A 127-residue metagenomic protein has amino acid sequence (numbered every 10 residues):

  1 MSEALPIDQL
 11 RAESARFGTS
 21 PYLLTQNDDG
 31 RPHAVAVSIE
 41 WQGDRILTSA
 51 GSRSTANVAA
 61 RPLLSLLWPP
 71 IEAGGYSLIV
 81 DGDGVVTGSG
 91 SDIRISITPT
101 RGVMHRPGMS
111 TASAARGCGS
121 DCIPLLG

Functional and structural regions predicted by a protein language model:
M1, D8, P32-A36, V58-A60: A generic structural signal for ordered alpha-helices
M1-T19: Short, basic/aromatic recognition patches
L10, P21-L24, L67: Short secondary-structure capping/turn segments at boundaries of alpha-helices and beta-strands
G18-A50: Short beta-strand segments
G43, G51-C118: Short, structured beta-strand-loop surface elements
A115-G127: Charged phosphate-binding loop/patch that engages nucleotide di/tri-phosphates or the phosphate backbone of nucleic
